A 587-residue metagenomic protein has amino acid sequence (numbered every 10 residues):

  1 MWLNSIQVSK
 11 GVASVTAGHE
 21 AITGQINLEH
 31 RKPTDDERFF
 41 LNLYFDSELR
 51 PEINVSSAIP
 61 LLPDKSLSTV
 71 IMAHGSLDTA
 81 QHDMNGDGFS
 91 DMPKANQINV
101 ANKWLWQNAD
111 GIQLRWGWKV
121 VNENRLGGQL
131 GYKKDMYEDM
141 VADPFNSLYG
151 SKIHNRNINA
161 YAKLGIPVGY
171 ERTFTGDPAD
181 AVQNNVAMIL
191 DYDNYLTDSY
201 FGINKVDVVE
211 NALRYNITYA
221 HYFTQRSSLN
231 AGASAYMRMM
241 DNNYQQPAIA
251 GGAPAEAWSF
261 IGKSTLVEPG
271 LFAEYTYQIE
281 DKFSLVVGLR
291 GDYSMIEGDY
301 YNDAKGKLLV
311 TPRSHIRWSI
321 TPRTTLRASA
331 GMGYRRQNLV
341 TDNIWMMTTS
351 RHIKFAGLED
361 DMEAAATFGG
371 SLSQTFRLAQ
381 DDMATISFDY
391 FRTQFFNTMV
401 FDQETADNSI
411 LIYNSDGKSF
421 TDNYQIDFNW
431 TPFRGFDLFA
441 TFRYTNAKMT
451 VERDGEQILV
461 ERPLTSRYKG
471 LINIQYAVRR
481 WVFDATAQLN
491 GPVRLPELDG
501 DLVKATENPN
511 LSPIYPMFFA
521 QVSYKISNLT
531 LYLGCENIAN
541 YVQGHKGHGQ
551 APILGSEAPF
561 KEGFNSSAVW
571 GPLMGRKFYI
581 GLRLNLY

Functional and structural regions predicted by a protein language model:
M1, V8, T16, E20-N42 (+1 more regions): N-terminal periplasmic accessory domains that precede and gate Gram-negative outer-membrane beta-barrel machines
N27, D35-E37, Y44, A58-K152: Periplasmic-side early beta-strands and strand-to-turn transitions of outer-membrane beta-barrels
L43-S47, G75-T79, V120-N124, V168 (+15 more regions): Transmembrane beta-strands of outer-membrane beta-barrel pores
L105-E123, L148-D303, L378-Y390, N423-Y424 (+1 more regions): Face-selective signature of the C-terminal outer-membrane beta-barrel domain
L164, A447-M449, L464-K525, E536-N540 (+1 more regions): C-terminal beta-barrel architecture of Gram-negative outer-membrane proteins
V186-S199, S319, R327, D361-N414 (+1 more regions): Membrane-embedded beta-barrel scaffold of Gram-negative outer-membrane proteins
E280-D281, T385-Q394, N414-D499, R583-N585: Gram-negative outer-membrane beta-barrel transporters
G491-L498, S523-Y587: C-terminal beta-signal and adjacent terminal beta-strands/loops of Gram-negative outer-membrane beta-barrel proteins
